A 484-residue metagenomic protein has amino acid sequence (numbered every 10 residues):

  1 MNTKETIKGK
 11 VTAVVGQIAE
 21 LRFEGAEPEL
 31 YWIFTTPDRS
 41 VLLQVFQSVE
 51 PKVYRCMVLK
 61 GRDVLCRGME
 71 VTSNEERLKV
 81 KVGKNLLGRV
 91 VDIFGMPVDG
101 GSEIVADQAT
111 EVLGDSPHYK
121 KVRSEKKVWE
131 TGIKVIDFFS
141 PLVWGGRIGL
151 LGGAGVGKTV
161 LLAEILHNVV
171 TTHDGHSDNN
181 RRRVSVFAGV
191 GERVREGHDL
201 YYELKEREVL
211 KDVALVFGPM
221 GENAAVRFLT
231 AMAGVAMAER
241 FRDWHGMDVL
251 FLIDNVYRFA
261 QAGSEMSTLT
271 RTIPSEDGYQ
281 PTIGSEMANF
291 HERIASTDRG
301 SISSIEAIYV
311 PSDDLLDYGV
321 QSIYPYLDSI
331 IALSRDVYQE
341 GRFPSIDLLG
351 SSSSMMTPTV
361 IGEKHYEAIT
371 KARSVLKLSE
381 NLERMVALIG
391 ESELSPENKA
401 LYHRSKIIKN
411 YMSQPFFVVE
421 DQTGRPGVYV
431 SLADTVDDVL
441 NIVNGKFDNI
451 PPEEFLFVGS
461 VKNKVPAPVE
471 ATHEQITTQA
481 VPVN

Functional and structural regions predicted by a protein language model:
M1-R89, F94-V98, H473-Q479, N484: N-terminal accessory targeting/assembly segments
V64, R240, R258, E265-N484: Conserved catalytic/coupling modules of large nucleotide/cofactor-utilizing molecular machines
M69-V71, N85, V98-G146, V160-E164 (+3 more regions): P-loop NTPase nucleotide-binding/switch module
G152-G153: The Walker A (P-loop) glycine that initiates the GxxxxGKT/S ATP-binding motif of P-loop NTPases
G157: Conserved glycine(s) of the Walker
H176-N179, R183, E192-R240, T268-G284: Nucleotide-state-sensitive switch-loop elements of NTP-binding domains
R182-S185, K211-A214, G246-L250, R299-I305: Loop/turn-to-beta-strand initiation segments
A225-G263: Phosphate-binding/switch loop-helix module in NTP-utilizing enzymes
